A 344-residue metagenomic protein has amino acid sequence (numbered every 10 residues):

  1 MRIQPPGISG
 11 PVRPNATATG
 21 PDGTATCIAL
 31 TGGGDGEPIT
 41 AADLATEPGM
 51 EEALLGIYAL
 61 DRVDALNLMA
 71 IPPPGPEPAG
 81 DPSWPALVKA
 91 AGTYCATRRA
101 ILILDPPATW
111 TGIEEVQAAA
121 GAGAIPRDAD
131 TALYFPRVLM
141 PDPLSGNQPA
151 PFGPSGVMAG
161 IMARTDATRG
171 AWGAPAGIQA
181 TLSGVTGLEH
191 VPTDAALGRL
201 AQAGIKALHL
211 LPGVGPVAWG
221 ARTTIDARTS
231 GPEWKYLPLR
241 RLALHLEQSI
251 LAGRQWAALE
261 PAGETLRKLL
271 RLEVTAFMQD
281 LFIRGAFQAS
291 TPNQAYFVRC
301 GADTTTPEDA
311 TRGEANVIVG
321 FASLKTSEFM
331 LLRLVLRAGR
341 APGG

Functional and structural regions predicted by a protein language model:
M1-A53: Long, low-complexity, polar/charged, intrinsically disordered or flexibly structured peripheral segments
L55-G344: Structured, hydrophobic secondary-structure cores that serve as assembly/anchoring elements
